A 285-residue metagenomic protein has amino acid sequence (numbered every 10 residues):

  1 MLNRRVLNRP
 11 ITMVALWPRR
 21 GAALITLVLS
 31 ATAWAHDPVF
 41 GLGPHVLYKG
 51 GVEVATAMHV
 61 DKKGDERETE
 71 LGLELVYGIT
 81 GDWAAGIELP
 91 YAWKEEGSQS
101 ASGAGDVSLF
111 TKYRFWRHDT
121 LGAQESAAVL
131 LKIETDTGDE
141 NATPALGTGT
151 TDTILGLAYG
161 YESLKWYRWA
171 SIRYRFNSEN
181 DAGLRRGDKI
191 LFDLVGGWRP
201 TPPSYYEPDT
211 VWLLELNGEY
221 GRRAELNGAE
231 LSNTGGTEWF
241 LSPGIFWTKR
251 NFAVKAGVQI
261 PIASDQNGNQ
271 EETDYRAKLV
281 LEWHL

Functional and structural regions predicted by a protein language model:
A35-V76, D139: Short glycine/proline- and aromatic-enriched beta-strand/turn motifs that initiate or cap beta-hairpins
L42-G50, D65, D82, W116-S126 (+3 more regions): Short loop/turn motifs that connect adjacent beta-strands in outer-membrane beta-barrel proteins
V52-T56, A85-I87, L109, E125-L131 (+6 more regions): Transmembrane beta-strands of outer-membrane beta-barrel proteins
V54, L73-Y77, I87, L109-Y113 (+6 more regions): Residues on the lipid-exposed face of transmembrane beta-strands in outer-membrane beta-barrel proteins
M58-K62, L89-E95, F115, I133-T137 (+7 more regions): Transmembrane beta-strands of outer-membrane beta-barrel pores
W93-G187, S232, E272, W283-H284: Outer-membrane pore/translocation modules
V195-L285: Outer membrane beta-barrel transmembrane domains
